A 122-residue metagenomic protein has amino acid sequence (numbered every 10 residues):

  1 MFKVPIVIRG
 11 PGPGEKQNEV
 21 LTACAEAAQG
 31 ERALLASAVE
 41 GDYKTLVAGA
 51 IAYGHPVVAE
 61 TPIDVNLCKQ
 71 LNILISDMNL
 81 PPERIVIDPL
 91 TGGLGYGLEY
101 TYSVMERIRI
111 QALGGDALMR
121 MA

Functional and structural regions predicted by a protein language model:
M1-N66: Active-site beta->alpha loop and helix N-cap motifs at the rims of alpha/beta catalytic domains
G41-A122: Catalytic alpha/beta core domains of metabolic enzymes, predominantly
